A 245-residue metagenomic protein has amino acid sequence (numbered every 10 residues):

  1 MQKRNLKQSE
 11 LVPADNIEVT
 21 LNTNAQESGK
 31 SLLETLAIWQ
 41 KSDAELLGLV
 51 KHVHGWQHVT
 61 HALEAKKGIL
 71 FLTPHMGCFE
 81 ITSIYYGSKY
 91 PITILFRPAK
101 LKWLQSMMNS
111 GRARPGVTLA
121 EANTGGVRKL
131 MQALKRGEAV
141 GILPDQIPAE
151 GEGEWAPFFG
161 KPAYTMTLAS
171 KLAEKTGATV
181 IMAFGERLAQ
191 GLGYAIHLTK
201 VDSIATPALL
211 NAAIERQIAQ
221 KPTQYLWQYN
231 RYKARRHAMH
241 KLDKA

Functional and structural regions predicted by a protein language model:
M1, Q57, I81, M107 (+2 more regions): Short Gly/charged-rich anion-binding patches and loops
M1-T73, M107-N109, R114-G116: Membrane-anchoring hydrophobic helices of lipid-metabolizing enzymes
L11-P13, T20-N22, L63-A65, S88-P91 (+1 more regions): Non-catalytic C-terminal accessory region of glycerolipid acyltransferases and related lyso-lipid remodeling enzymes
T23, A65-T124, E150-P157, K161-P162: Catalytic core of membrane glycerolipid acyltransferases/transacylases, capturing the structured, soluble-facing
L32, I81, W103, I142-Q146: N-proximal short alpha-helices
L47, K51-Q57, G77-E80, A156-G160 (+1 more regions): Generic, ordered loop/turn and secondary-structure boundary motif
